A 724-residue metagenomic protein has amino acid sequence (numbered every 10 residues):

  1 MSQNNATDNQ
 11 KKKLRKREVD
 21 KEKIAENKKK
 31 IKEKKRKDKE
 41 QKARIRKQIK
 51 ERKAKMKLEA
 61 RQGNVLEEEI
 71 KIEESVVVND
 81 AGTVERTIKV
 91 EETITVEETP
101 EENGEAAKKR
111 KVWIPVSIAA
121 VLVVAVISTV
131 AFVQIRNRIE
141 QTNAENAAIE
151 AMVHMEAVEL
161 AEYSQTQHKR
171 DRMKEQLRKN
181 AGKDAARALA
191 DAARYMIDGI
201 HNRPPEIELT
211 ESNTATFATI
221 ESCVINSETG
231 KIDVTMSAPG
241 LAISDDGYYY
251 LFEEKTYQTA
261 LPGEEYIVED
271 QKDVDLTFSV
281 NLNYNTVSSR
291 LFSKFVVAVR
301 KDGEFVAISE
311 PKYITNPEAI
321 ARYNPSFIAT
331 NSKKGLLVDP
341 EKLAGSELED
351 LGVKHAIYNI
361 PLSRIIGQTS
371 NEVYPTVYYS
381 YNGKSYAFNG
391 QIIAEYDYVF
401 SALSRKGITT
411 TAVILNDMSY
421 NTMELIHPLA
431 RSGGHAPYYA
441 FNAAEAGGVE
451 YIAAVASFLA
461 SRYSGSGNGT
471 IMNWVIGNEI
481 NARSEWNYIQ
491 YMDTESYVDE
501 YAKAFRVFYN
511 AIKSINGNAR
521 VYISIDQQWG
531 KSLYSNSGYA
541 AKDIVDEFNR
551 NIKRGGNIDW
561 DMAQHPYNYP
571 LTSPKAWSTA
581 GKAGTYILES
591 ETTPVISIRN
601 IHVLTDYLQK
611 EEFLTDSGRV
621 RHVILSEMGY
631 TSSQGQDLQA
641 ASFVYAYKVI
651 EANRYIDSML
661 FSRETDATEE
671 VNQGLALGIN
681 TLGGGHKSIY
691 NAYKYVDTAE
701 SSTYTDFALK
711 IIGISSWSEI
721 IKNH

Functional and structural regions predicted by a protein language model:
M1-E98: N-terminal targeting leaders characterized by basic, low-complexity, disordered sequences that direct proteins
M152-I200: Amphipathic, non-membrane alpha-helical rod segments
N202-Y323: Beta-strand-enriched, solvent-exposed domains that form extended recognition/catalytic surfaces
I308-R364: Boundary/entry segment of secreted carbohydrate-active catalytic domains
V338-D350, A456-R462, K542-F548, A640-K648: Short, acidic/polar
H355-K531, Y569, D666-V671: Substrate-binding cleft and catalytic face of glycoside hydrolase catalytic domains, especially the flexible beta-alpha
G467, V498-Q636: Noncatalytic carbohydrate-binding groove/subsite architecture in carbohydrate-active enzymes
E485, G635-V649, N653-H724: Aromatic-rich peripheral "rim/lid" segments of glycoside hydrolase catalytic domains that contact and position glycan
